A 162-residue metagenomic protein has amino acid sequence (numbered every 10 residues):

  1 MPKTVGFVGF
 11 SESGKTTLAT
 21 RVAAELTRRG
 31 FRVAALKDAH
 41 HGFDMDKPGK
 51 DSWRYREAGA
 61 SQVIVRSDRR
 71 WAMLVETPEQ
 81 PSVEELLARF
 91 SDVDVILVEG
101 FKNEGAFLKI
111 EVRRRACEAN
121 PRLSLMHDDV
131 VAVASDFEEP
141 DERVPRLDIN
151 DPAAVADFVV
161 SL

Functional and structural regions predicted by a protein language model:
T4: Walker A (P-loop) ATP-phosphate-binding motif of ABC ATPase nucleotide-binding domains
F7: Hydrophobic anchor at the beta1->P-loop junction of P-loop NTPases
E12: Walker A (P-loop) phosphate-binding loop of P-loop NTPases
K15: Conserved lysine of the Walker
R21-E84: N-terminal phosphate/diphosphate-binding loop that engages ATP/GTP or pyrophosphate donors across diverse enzyme folds
L74-E104: Phosphate-binding/switch loop-helix module in NTP-utilizing enzymes
V95-L162: Phosphate/Mg2+-binding loops and adjacent switch elements in nucleotide/diphosphate-handling enzyme cores
